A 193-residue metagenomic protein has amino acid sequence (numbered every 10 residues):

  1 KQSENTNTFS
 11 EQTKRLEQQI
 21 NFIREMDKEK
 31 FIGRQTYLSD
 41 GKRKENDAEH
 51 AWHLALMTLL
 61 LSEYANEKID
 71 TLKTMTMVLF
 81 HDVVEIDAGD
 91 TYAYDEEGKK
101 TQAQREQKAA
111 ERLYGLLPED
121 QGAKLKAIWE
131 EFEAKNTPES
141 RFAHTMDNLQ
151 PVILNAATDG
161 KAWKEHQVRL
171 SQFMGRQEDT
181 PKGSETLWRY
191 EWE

Functional and structural regions predicted by a protein language model:
K1-E193: Alpha-helical, largely C-terminal catalytic domains that coordinate divalent metal ions via clustered Asp/Glu/His
